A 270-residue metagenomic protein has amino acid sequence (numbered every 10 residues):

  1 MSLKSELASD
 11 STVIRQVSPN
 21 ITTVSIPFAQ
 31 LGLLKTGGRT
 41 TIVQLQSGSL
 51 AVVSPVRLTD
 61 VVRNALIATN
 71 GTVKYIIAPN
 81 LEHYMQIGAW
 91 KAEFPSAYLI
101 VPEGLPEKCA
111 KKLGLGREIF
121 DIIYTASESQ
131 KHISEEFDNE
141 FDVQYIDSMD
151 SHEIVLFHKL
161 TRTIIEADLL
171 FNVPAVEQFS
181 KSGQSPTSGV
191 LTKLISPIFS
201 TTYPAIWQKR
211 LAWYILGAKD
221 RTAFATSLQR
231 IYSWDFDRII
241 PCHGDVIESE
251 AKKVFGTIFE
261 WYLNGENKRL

Functional and structural regions predicted by a protein language model:
M1-R57, L115-I195, T226-S227, S233: Catalytic core of the metallo-beta-lactamase
I14, S18, V56-R57, L66-V73 (+4 more regions): Cap/insert and terminal regions of metallo-dependent hydrolase folds
K35, E82, A223: Short, contiguous, pocket-lining structural segments that sit at or immediately flank catalytic/ligand-binding sites
V52-P55, K74-L81, I100-P102, I165-A167 (+1 more regions): Active-site neighborhood of phospho(di)ester-bond hydrolases with catalytic His/Asp-centered motifs
L66-E135: Active-site HxH/HxHxD metal-binding segment of metal-dependent hydrolases
H83-Y84, P106-K108, D150-S151, F171-V173 (+1 more regions): Short, catalytically relevant binding-site loops at active-site mouths
